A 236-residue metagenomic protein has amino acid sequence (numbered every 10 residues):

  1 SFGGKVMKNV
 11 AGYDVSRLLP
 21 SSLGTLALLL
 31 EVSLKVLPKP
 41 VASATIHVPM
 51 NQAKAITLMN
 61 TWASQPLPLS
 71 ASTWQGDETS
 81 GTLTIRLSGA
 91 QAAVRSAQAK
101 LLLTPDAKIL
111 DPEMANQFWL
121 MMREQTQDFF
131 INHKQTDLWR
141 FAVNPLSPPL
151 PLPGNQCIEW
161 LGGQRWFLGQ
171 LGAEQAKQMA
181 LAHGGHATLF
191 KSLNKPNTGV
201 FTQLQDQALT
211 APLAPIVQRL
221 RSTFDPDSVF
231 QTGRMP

Functional and structural regions predicted by a protein language model:
S1, V94-S96, Q231-T232: Short helix/loop capping segments that flank catalytic or ligand/cofactor-binding pockets
S1-P68: FAD-binding subdomain of flavoenzyme oxidoreductases
M7-L37, Q91-H133: Extended, compositionally biased intrinsically disordered regions at domain boundaries
L28-S33, A63-Q75, P149-N155, A182-G185: Short amphipathic beta-strand starts and helix->beta connectors
L34-K35, T61-S64, K100-L103, E174-A176 (+1 more regions): Short, solvent-exposed amphipathic alpha-helical segments in soluble enzyme and RNA/protein-processing domains
S43, P49, T57-A115: A conserved active-site cap/scaffold subdomain adjacent to cofactor or substrate pockets
N51-K54, L87-V94, N144-S147, G169-E174: Helix N-cap motif at beta-to-alpha junctions
E78, A107-P236: Conserved glycine-rich FAD pyrophosphate-binding loop
